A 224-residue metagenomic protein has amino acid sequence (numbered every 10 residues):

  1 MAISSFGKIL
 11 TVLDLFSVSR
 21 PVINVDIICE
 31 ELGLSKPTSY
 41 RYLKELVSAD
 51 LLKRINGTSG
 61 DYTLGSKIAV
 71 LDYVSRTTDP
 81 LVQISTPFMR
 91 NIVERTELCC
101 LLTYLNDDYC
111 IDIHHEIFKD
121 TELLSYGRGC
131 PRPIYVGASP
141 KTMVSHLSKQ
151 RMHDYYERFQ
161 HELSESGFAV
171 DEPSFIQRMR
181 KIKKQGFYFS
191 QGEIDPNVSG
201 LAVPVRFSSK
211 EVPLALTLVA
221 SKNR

Functional and structural regions predicted by a protein language model:
M1-T78: N-terminal helix-turn-helix
A2-F6, D61, G65, T78 (+5 more regions): Short, structured helix-loop boundary elements
L52-R54, L102-T103, V205: A structural signal for short hydrophobic beta-strand segments in well-ordered beta-sheet cores
T58, T63-R158: Amphipathic alpha-helical effector-binding/dimerization core of metabolite-sensing transcriptional regulators
H161-A169: Acidic, low-complexity proline/glycine/alanine-rich linker and hinge segments
F168-R224: Extended hydrophobic
